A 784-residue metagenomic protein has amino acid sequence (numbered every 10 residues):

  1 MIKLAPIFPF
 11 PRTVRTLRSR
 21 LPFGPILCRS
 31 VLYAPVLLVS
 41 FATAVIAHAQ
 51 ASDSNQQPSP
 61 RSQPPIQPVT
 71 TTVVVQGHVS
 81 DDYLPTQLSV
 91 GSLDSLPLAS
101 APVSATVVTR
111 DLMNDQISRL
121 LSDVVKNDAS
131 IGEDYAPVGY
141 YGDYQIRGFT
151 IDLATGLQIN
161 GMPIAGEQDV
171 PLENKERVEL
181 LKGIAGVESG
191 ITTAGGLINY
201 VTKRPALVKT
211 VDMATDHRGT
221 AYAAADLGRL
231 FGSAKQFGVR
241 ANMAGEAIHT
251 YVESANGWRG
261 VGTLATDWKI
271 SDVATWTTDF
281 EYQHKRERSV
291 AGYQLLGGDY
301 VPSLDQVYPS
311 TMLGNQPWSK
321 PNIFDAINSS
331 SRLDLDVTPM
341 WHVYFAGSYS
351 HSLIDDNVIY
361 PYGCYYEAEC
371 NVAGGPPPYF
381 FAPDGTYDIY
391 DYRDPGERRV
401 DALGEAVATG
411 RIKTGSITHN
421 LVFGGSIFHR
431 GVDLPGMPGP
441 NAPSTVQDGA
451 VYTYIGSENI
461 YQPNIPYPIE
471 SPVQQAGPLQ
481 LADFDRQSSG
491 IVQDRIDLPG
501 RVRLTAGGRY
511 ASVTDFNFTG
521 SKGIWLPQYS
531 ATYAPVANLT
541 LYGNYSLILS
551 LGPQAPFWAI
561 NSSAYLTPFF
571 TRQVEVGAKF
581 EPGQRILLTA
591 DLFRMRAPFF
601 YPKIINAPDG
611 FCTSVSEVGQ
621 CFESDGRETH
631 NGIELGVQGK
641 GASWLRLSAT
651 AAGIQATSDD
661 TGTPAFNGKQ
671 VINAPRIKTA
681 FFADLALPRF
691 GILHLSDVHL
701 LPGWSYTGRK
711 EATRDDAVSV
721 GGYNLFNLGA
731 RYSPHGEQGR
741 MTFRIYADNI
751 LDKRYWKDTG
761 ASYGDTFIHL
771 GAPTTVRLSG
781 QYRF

Functional and structural regions predicted by a protein language model:
M1-Q116, S122-S130: N-terminal Sec signal peptide and the immediately downstream disordered periplasmic leader that contains the TonB box
P35, E397, L421, G543 (+2 more regions): Conserved C-terminal beta-signal and adjacent last beta-strands/turns of outer-membrane beta-barrel proteins
T70-V208, V576: Acidic, small-polar-rich N-terminal luminal/periplasmic segments of exported/outer-membrane proteins
N174-E176, V187-L264, I270-T275, I327: Outer-membrane beta-barrel translocator/receptor signature
E246-T250, T263-K269, V273-D336, M340 (+5 more regions): Acidic/polar loop-and-plug regions of large Gram-negative outer-membrane beta-barrel proteins
K269, R399, T418-R430, M437 (+1 more regions): Structural signature of Gram-negative outer-membrane beta-barrels, strongest in the C-terminal barrel of TonB-dependent
D336, H342-S348, S352-V358, A534 (+4 more regions): Membrane-embedded beta-barrel scaffold of Gram-negative outer-membrane proteins
P499-R501, R594-R596, G619-T713, Q781-R783: Gram-negative outer-membrane beta-barrel transporters
